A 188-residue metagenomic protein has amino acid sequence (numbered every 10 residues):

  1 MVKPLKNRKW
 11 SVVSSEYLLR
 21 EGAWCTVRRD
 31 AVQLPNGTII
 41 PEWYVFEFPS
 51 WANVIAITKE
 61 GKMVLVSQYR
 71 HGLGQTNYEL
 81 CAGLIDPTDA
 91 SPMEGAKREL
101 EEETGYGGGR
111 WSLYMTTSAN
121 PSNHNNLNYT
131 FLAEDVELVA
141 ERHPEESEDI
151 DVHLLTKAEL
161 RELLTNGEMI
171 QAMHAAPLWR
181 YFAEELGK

Functional and structural regions predicted by a protein language model:
V2-V12, T76, S122-N123, L138 (+1 more regions): Nudix hydrolase/Nudix homology domain
R8-K9, F46-F48, N53-R98, P144-E146: Conserved Nudix-box catalytic region and its N-terminal flanking loop in Nudix hydrolases and closely related
V12-V13, G107-Y114: A short coil-to-beta-strand element that immediately follows conserved catalytic motifs
S14-N53, K59: Acidic, metal-coordinating catalytic segment for phosphate/diphosphate chemistry, firing primarily on the Nudix
L18-A23, T117-N128, L186: Acidic pyrophosphate-coordinating catalytic loop
A31-N36, N120-V139: Active-site-adjacent beta-strand/loop module that shapes the phosphate/pyrophosphate-binding cleft
P35-G37, T58-E60, Y69, D89 (+3 more regions): Short loop segments at secondary-structure junctions
E79, T130, L154: Short aromatic/basic micro-patch
